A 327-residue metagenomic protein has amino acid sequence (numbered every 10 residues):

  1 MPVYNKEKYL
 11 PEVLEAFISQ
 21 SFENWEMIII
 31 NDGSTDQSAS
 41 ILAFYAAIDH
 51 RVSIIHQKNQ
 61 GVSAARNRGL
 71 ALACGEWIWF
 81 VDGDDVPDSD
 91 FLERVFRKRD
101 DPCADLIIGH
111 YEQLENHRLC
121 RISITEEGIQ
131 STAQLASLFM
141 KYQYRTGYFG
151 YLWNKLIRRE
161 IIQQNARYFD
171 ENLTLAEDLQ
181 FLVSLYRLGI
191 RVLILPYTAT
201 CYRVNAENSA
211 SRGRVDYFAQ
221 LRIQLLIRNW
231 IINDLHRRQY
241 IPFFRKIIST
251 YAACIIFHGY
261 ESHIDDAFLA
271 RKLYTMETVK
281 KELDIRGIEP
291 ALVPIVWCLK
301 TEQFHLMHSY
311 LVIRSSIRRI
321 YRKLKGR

Functional and structural regions predicted by a protein language model:
N5-S19: Short, well-formed alpha-helical segments that are part of the catalytic scaffolds of diverse glycosyltransferases
A16, E23, N31-S40: A conserved acidic beta->alpha catalytic loop
F17, D32-G33, Q60, G83: Conserved short acidic donor-positioning loop in nucleotide-sugar-dependent glycosyltransferases
Q57-A73: Glycine-rich, basic loop-to-helix element that forms the pyrophosphate-binding segment of sugar-nucleotide handling
V62, G83-L193, T200-Y217, D234: Donor-binding/catalytic cores of nucleotide-activated saccharide and glycerol-phosphate transferases/polymerases
I78: Short aromatic/hydrophobic "clamp" motif used to bind/position activated sugar donors
Y197-A206, R212-R238, T250, H258 (+1 more regions): Catalytic core of nucleotide-sugar-dependent glycosyltransferases
E261-R327: Membrane-interface aromatic/basic loop that binds lipid-linked glycans or pyrophosphate carriers, typified by
